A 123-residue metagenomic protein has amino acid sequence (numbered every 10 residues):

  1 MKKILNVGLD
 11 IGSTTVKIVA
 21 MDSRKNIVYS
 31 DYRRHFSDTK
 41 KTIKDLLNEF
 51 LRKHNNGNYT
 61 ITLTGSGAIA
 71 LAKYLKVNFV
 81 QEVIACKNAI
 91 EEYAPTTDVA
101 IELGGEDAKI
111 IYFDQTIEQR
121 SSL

Functional and structural regions predicted by a protein language model:
M1-E82: N-terminal glycine/serine-rich phosphate-binding loop of ATP-dependent small-molecule kinases, especially carbohydrate
D31, Q81-L123: Glycine-rich phosphate-binding loop of actin/hexokinase-like ATP-binding domains
